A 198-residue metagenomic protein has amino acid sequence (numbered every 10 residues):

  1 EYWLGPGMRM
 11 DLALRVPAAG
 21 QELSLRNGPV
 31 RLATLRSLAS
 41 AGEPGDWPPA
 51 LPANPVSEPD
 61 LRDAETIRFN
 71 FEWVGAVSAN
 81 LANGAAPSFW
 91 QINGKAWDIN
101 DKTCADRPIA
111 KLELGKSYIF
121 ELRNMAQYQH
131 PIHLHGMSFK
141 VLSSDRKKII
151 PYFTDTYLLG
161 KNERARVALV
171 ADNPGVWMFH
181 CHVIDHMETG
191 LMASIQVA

Functional and structural regions predicted by a protein language model:
E1-Q129, V170-V176, H180-A198: Extended terminal and domain-junction accessory segments
S138-D172, M178, M187-T189, Q196-A198: C-terminal soluble interaction/assembly domains
